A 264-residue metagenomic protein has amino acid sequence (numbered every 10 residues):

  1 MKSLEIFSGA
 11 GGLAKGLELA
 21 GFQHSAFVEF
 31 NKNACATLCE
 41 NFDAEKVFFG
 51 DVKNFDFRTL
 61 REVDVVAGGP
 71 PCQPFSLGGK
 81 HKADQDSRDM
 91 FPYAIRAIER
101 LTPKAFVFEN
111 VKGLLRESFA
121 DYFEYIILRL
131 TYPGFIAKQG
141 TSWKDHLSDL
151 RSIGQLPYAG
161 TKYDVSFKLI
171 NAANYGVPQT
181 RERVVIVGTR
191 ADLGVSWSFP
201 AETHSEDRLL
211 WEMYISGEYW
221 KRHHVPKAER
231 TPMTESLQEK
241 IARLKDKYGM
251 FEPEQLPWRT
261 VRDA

Functional and structural regions predicted by a protein language model:
M1-S3: Extreme N-terminal starter segment of soluble prokaryotic enzymes
F7-A10: Class I SAM-dependent methyltransferase "Motif I" SAM/SAH-binding loop
G16-H24, N41: A short, Lys/Arg-enriched amphipathic alpha-helix followed by its capping loop at the start of a domain
S25, E45, D64, K104: Conserved acidic residues
E29-K32: Short beta->alpha hinge that forms the Motif I/post-I loop of the SAM-binding pocket
A36-R58: S-adenosyl-L-methionine
F55-V63, F75-A264: Class I S-adenosyl-L-methionine
